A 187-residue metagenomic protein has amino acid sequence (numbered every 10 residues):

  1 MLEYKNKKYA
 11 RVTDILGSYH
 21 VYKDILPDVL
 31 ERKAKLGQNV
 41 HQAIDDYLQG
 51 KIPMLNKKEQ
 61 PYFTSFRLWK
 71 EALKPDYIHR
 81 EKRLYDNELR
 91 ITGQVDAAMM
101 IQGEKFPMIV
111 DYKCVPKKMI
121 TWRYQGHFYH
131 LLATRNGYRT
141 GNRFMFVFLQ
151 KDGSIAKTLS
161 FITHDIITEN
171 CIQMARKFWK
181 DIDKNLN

Functional and structural regions predicted by a protein language model:
M1-T92: Metal-dependent nuclease catalytic cores that hydrolyze phosphodiester bonds in DNA/RNA, characterized by
I52-L55, D183, N187: Residue-level signal for secondary-structure boundary elements
K82-L186: Nucleic-acid nuclease catalytic cores
